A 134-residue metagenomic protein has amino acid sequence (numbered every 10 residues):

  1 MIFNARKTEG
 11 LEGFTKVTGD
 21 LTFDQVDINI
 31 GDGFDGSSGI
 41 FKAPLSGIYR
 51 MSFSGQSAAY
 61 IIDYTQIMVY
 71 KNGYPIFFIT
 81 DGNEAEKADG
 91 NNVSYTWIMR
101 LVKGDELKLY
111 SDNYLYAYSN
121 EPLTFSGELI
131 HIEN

Functional and structural regions predicted by a protein language model:
M1-N134: Extracellular jelly-roll beta-sandwich "head" domains, especially the C-terminal globular C1q domain
